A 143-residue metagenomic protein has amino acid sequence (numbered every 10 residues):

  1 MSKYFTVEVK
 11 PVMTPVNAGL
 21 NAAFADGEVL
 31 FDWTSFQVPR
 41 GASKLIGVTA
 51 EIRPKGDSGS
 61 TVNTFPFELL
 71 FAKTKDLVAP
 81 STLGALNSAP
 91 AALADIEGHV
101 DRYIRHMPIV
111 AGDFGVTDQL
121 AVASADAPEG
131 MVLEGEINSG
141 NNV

Functional and structural regions predicted by a protein language model:
M1-V143: Surface-exposed, low-hydrophobicity beta-strand/loop segments enriched in small/polar/acidic residues
